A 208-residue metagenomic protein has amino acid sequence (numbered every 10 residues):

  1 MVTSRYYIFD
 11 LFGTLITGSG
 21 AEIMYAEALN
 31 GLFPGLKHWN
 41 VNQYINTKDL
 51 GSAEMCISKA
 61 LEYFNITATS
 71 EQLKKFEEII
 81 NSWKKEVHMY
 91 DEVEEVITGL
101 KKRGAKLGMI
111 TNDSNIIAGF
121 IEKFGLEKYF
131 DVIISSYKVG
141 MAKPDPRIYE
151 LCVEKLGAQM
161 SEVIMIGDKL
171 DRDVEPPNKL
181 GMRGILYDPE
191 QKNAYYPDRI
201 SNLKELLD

Functional and structural regions predicted by a protein language model:
M1-Y7, T17, T69-E71, E94 (+3 more regions): Asp-based, Mg2+/Mn2+-dependent phosphohydrolase catalytic module
V2-E95, G99-R103: N-terminal helical cap/lid subdomain that shapes the substrate entry/recognition surface in HAD-like hydrolases
